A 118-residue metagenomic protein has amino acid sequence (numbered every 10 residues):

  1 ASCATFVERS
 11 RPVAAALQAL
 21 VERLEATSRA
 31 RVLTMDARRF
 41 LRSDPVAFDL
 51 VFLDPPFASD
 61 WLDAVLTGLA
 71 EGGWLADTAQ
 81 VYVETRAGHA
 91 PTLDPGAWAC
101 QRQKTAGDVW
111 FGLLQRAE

Functional and structural regions predicted by a protein language model:
A1-E118: Class I S-adenosyl-L-methionine-dependent methyltransferase catalytic core
